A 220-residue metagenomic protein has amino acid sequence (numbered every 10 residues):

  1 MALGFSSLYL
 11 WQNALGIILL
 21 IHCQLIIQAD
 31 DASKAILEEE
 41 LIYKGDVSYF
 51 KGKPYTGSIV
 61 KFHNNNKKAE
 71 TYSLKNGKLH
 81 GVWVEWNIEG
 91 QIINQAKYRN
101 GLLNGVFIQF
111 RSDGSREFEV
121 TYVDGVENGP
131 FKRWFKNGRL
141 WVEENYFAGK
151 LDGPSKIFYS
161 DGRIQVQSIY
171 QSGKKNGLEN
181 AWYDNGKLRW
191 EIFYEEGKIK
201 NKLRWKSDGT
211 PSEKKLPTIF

Functional and structural regions predicted by a protein language model:
A2-A14: Bacterial N-terminal signal peptides that target proteins for export
A2-G4, L20, D30: Intrinsic disorder/low-complexity segments
Q12-Q24: Bacterial N-terminal signal peptides
H22-F220: Glycine/tyrosine- and acidic-biased, solvent-exposed loop/turn segments at the edges of beta-strands
